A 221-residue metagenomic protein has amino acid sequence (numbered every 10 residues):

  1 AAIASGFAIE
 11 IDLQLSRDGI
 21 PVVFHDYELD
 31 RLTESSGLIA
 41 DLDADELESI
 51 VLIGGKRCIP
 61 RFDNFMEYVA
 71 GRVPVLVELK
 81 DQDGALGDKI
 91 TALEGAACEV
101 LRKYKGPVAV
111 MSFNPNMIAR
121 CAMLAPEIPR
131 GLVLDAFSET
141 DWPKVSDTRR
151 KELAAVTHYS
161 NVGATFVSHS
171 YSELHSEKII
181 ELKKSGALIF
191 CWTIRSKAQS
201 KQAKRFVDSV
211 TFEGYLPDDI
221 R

Functional and structural regions predicted by a protein language model:
A1-L15, N161-T165: Catalytic domains of carbohydrate-active enzymes, especially glycoside hydrolases
I3, R102, A122, K183-K184 (+1 more regions): Anion (oxyanion) recognition and catalysis
I9-I11, F24-H25, V77, F212: Active-site flanking residues adjacent to catalytic metal/cofactor-binding acidic residues
L13-L15, E28-L29, D81, S196: Short, glycine/acidic-enriched loop or turn micro-motifs at the edges of active sites
H25-F137, S160-T165, H169-Y171: Metal-dependent phosphodiesterase/phospholipase catalytic core, i.e., the His/Asp/Glu-rich active-site region
V133, D141-R221: C-terminal active-site rim and adjoining tail of enzyme catalytic domains
